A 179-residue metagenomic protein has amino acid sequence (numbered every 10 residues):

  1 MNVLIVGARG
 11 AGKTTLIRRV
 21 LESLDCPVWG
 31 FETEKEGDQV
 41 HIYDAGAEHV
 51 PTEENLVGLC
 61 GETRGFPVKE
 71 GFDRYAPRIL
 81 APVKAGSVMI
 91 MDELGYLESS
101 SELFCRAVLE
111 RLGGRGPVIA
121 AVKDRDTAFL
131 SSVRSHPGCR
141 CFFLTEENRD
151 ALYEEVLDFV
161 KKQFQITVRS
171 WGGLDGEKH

Functional and structural regions predicted by a protein language model:
N2: Walker A (P-loop) ATP-phosphate-binding motif of ABC ATPase nucleotide-binding domains
I5: Hydrophobic anchor at the beta1->P-loop junction of P-loop NTPases
R9: The conserved Walker
K13: Conserved lysine of the Walker
R18, E22-R64: N-terminal phosphate/diphosphate-binding loop that engages ATP/GTP or pyrophosphate donors across diverse enzyme folds
V28-G30, I90, C141-F143: Conserved beta-strand scaffold positions in the cores of enzyme catalytic domains, especially in NTP/NDP-utilizing
C60-L109: Phosphate-binding/switch loop-helix module in NTP-utilizing enzymes
L94-H179: Replace "adjacent to P-loop NTPase cores in ATP/GTP-dependent enzymes" with "adjacent to NTP-binding cores
